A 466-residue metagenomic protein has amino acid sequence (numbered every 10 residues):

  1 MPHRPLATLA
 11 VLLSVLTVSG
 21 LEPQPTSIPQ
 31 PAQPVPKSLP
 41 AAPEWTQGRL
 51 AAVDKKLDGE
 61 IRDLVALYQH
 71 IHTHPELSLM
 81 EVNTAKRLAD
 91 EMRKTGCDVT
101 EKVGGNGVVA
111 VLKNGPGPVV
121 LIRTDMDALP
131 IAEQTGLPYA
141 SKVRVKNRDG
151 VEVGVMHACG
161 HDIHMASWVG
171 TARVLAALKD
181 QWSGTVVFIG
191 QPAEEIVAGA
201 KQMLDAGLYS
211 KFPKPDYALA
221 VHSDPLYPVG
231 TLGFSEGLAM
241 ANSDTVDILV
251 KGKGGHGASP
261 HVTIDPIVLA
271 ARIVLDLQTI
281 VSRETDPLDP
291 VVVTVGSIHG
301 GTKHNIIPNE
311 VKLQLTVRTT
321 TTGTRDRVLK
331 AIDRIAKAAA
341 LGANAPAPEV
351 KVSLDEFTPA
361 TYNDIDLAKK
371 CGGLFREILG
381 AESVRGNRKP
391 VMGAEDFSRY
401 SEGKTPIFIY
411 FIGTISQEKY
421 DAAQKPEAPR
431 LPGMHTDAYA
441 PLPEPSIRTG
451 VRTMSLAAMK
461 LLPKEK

Functional and structural regions predicted by a protein language model:
M1-L9: Bacterial N-terminal signal peptides that target proteins for export
T8-S19: Bacterial N-terminal signal peptides
V18-Q33: Signal peptide processing junction and immediate N-terminal pro/mature segment of secreted/exported proteins
I28, V35-H157, I163-S183: Acidic/His- and Gly-rich active-site-bordering loop/insert found across diverse amide/peptide-bond hydrolases
A41, V268-K466: Metal-dependent amide/peptide-bond hydrolase catalytic core, centered on the "pita-bread" metallohydrolase fold
I71, A110, I122, H161 (+8 more regions): Divalent metal-coordination and catalytic microenvironments
R144-M156, D162-I163, L175-S297, T302-P308: Histidine/acidic-residue-rich, glycine-tolerant segments that coordinate divalent metal ions
